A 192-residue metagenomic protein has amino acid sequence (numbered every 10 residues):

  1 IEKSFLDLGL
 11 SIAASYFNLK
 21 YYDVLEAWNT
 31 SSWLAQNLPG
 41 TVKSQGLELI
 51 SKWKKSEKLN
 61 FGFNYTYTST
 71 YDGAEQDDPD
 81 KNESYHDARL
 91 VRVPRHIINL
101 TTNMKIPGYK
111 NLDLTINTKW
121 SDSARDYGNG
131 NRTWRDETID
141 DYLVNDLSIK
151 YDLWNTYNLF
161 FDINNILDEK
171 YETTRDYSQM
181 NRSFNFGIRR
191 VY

Functional and structural regions predicted by a protein language model:
I1, S15, V24, P94-N103 (+1 more regions): Extended, compositionally biased low-complexity polar/Lys-Gly-rich tracts and adjacent boundary/linker regions are
I1-K3, L49-W53, F63, L100-M104 (+3 more regions): Residues on the lipid-exposed face of transmembrane beta-strands in outer-membrane beta-barrel proteins
D7-Y21, N37-N129, L167: Gram-negative outer-membrane beta-barrel transporters
E26, N37-T41, Q76, H86-R89 (+2 more regions): Glycine-rich loops and low-complexity Gly/Arg-rich segments that provide flexible linkers or classic glycine-based
E26-S31, A74-D78, D126-R132, Y171-R175: Short acidic, glycine/proline-rich loop/turn micro-motifs
S32-Q36: A local structural motif
K119-N131, T138, Y142, D146-Y192: C-terminal beta-signal and adjacent terminal beta-strands/loops of Gram-negative outer-membrane beta-barrel proteins
